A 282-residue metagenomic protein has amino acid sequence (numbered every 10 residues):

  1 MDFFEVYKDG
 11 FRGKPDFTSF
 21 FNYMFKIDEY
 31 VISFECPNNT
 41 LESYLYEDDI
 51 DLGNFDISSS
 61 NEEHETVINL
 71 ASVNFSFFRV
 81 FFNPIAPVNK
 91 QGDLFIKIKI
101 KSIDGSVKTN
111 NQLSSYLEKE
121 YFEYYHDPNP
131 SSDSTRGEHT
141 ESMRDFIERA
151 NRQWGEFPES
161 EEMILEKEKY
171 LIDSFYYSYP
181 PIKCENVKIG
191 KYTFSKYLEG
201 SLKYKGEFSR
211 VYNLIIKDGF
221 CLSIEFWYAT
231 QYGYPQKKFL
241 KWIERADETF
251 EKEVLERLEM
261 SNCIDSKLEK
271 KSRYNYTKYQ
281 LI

Functional and structural regions predicted by a protein language model:
M1-F208, F226-I282: N-terminal targeting sequences that direct proteins away from the cytosol to non-cytosolic compartments
K205-K217: Short, surface-exposed beta-strand/loop micro-motifs that present aromatic residues
K217-S223: Short hydrophobic/glycine-rich mini-motifs in sensory/regulatory modules that couple input to downstream signaling
